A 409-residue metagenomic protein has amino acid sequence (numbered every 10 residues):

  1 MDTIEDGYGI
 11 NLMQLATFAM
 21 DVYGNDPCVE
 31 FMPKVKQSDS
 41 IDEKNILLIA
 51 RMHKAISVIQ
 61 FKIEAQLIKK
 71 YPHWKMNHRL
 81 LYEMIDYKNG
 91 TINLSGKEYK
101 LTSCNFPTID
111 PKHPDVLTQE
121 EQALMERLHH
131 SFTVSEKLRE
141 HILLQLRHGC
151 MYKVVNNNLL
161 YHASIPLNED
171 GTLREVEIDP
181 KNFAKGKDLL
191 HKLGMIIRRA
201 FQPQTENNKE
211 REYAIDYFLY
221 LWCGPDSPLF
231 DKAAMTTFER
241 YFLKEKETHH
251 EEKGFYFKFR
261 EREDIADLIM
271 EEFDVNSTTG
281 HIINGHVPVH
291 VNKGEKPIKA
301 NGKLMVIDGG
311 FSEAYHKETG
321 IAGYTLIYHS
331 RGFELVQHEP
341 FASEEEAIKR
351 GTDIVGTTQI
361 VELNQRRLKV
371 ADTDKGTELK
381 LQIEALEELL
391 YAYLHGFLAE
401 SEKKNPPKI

Functional and structural regions predicted by a protein language model:
M1-I409: Feature recognizes metal-dependent phosphohydrolase scaffolds
